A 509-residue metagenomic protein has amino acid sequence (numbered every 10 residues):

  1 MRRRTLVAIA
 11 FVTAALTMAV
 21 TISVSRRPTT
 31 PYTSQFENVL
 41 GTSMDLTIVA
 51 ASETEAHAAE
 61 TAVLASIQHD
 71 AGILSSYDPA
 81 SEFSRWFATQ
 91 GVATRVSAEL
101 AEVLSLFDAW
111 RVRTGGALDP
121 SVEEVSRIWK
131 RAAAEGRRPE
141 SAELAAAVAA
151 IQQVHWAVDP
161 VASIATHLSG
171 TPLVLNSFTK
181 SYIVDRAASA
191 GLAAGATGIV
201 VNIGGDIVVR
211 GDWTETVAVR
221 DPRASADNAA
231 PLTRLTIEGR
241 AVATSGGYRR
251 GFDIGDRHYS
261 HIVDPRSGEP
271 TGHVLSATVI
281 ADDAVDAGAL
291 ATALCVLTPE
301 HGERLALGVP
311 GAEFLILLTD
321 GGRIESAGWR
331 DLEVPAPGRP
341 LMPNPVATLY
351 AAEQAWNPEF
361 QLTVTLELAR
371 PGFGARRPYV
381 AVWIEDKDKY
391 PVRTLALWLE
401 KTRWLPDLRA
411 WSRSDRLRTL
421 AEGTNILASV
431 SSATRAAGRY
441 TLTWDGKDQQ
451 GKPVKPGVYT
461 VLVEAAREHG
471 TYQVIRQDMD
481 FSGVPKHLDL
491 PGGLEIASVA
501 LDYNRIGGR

Functional and structural regions predicted by a protein language model:
R2-Y350: Mature catalytic core of soluble alpha/beta enzymes
T47-V49, T365-E367, W383, D445 (+1 more regions): Residue-level recognition of well-ordered beta-strand positions that form the cores of beta-sheet-rich folds across
R266, D320, D386-D388, K401 (+1 more regions): Solvent-exposed strand-loop boundary residues in beta-sheet-rich modules
P343-R393, G470-R509: Primarily secretory-pathway and cell-envelope proteins
Q361-Y440: Contiguous segments within soluble domain cores/interaction surfaces
R435, Y440-L442, V454-E464: A short tyrosine-centered beta-strand micro-motif
W444-G451: Short, hydrophobic beta-strand segments
D448, A465-H469: Surface-exposed loop/turn motifs at beta-strand-loop junctions within extracellular Ig-like and Fibronectin type III
